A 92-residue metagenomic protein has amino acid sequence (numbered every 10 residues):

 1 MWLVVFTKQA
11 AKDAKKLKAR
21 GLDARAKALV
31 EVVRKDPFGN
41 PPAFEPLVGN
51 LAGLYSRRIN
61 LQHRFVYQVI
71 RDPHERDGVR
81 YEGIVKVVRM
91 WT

Functional and structural regions predicted by a protein language model:
M1-Q9, F44, G49, T92: Basic nucleic-acid-binding interfaces
V5, K12-K16, R20-A24, A28 (+2 more regions): Enriched for short, Lys/Arg-rich terminal
E31-R58: A short, surface-exposed loop/turn module that caps and links secondary-structure elements
